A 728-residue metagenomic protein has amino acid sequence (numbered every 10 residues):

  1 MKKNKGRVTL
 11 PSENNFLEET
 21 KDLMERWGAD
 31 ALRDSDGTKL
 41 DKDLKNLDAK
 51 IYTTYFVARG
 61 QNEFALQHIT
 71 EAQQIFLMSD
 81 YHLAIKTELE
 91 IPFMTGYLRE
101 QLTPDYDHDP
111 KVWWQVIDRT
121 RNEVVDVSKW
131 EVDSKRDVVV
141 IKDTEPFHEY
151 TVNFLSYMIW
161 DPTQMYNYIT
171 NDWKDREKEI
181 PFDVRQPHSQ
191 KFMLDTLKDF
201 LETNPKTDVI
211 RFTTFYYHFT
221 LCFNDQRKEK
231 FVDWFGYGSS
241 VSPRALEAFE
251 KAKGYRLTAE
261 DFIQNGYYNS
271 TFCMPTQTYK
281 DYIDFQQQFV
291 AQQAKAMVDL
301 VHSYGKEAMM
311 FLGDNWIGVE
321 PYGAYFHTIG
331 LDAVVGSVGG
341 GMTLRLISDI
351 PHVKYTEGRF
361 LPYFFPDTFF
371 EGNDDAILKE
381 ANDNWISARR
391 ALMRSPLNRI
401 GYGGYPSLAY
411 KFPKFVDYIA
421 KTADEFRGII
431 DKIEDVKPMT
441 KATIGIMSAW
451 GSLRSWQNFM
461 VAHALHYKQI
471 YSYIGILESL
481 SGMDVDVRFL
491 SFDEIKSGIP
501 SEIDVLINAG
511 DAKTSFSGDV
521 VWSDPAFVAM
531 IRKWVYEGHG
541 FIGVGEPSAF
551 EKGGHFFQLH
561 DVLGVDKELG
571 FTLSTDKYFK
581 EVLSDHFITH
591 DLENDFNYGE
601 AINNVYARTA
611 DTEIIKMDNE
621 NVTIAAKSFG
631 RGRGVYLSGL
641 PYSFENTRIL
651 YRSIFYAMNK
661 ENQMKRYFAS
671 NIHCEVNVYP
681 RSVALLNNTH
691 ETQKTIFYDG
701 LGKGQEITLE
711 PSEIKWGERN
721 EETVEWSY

Functional and structural regions predicted by a protein language model:
M1-T514, G543-G545, A549-K552, D561 (+3 more regions): Glycan-processing catalytic domains of CAZymes
L221-N224, K228-F231, S407-P438, S481 (+5 more regions): Extracellular ligand-binding/catalytic regions of CAZymes and related secreted enzymes and adhesion modules
V487-F489, F541, E613-I614, G634-Y636: Conserved beta-strand scaffold positions in the cores of enzyme catalytic domains, especially in NTP/NDP-utilizing
S515-P525, N646, K694-T695: Active-site-adjacent loop/helix micro-motif of nuclease/hydrolase catalytic cores
G518-D595: A glycine-rich, often tryptophan-bearing local segment used as a flexible ligand/cofactor-contacting loop or short
Y598-R608: Active-site Gly/Thr loop motif
